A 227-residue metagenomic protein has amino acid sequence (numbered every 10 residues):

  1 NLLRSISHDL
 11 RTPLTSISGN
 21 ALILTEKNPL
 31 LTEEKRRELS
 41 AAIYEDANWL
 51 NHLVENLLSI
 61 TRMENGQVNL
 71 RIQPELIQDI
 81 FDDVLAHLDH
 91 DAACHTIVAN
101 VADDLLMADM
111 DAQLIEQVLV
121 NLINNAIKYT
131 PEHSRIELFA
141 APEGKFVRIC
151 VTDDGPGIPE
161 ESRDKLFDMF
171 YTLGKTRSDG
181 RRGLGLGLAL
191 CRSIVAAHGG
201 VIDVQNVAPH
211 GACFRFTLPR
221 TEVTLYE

Functional and structural regions predicted by a protein language model:
E45-L50: Short alpha-helical segment of the dimerization/phosphotransfer core of two-component systems
N65-L70, M107-M110: Conserved micro-motifs of the catalytic ATP-binding
R71-L76, T96-L106, E143: Conserved catalytic submotifs in the C-terminal HATPase_c
A126-I127: Short helix-loop "hinge" at the ATP-lid/N-box region of the Bergerat-fold HATPase_c
F146, I158-T172: Short conserved segment of the HATPase_c
G187, C191: Short alpha-helical Gxxx[C/S/T] motif in the catalytic ATP-binding
